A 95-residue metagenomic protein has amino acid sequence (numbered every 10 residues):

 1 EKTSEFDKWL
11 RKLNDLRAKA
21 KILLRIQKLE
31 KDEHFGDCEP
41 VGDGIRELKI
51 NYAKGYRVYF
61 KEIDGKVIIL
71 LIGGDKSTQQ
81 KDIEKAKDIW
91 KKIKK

Functional and structural regions predicted by a protein language model:
E1-K54, D64-I68, K76-K95: Basic, Lys/Arg-enriched alpha-helical interface segments
R57-K61: Short beta-strand motif preference
